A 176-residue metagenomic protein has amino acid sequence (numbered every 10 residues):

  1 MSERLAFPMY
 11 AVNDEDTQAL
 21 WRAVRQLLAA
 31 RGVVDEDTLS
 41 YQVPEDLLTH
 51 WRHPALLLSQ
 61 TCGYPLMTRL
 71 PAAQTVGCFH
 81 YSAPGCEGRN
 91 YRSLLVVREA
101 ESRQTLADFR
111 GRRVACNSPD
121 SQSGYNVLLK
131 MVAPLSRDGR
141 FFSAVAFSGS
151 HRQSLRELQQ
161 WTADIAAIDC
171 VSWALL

Functional and structural regions predicted by a protein language model:
M1-Q74, C78-Y81, E87-Y91: N-terminal hydrophobic or amphipathic helices and topogenic motifs
F7-L27, G88-L155, V171: Bilobed "Venus flytrap"/periplasmic-binding protein-like clamshell domains and structurally analogous long
P44-D46, Y64, A83-G85, V97 (+3 more regions): Short, flexible coil/linker segments at or flanking structured domains
W51, F109, L158-Q159: Hydrophobic residues within well-ordered alpha-helices
P54-A55, D138, F142, A163: Local beta-strand N-terminus motif with an aromatic residue
L57, T61-L70, P134, Q159 (+1 more regions): A ligand-binding cleft/hinge motif common to bilobed small-molecule-binding domains
T75-C78, F141, A166: Short hydrophobic/aromatic-enriched beta-strand-loop microsegments
